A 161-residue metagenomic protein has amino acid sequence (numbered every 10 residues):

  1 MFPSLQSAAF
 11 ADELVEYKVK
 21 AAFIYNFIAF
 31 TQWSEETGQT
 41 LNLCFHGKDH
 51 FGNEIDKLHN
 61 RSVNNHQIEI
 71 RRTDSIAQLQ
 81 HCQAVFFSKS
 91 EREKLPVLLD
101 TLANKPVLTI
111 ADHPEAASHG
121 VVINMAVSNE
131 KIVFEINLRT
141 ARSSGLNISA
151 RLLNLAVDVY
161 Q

Functional and structural regions predicted by a protein language model:
M1-S4: Bacterial N-terminal signal peptides
Q6-Q161: Short hydrophobic alpha-helices and adjacent helix-cap/hinge residues
